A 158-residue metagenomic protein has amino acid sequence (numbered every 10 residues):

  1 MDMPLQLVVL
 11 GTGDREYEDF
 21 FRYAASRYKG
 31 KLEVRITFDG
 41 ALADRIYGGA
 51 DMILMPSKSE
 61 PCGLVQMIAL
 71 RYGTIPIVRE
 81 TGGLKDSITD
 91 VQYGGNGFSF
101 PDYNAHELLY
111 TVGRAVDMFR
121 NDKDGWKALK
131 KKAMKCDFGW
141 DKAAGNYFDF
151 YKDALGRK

Functional and structural regions predicted by a protein language model:
D2: Glycine-rich, aromatic-lined ligand/substrate-binding cores of catalytic and carbohydrate-binding domains
L5-R45: Nucleotide-activated donor-binding/catalytic signature segment of Leloir-type glycosyltransferases, i.e., the conserved
R15, A105-L109, D141: Loop/helix-junction capping segments adjacent to catalytic residues or to phosphate/diphosphate-binding pockets
A24, Y28, A115-F119, A154: Hydrophobic helix-cap positions at the C-terminus of alpha-helices in RecA-like/P-loop ATPase nucleotide-binding cores
G40, R45-K135: Catalytic binding pocket for nucleotide-activated donors in carbohydrate/polymer assembly enzymes
D141-K158: C-terminal alpha-helical cap of glycosyltransferases
